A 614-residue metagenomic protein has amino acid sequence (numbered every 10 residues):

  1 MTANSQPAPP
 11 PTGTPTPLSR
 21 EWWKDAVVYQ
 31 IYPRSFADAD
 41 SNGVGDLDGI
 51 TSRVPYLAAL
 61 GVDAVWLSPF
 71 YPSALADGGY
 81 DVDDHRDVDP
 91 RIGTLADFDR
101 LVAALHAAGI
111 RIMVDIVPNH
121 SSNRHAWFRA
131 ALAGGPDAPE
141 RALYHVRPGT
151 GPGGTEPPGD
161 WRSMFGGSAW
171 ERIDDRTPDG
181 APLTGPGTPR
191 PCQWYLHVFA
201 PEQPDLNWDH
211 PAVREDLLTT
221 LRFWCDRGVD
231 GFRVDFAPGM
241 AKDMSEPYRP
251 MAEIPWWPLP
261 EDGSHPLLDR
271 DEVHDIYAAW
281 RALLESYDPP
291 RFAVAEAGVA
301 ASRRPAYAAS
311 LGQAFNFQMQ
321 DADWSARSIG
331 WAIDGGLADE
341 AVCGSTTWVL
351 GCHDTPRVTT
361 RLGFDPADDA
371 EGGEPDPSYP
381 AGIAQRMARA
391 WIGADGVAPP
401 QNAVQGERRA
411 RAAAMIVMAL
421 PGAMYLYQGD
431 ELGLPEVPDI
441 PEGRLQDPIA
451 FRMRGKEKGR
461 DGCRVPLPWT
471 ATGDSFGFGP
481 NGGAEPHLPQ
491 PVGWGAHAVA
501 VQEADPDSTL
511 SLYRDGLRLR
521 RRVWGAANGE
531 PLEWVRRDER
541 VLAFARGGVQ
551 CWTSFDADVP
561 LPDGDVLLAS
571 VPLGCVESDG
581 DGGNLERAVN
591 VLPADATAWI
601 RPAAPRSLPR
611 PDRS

Functional and structural regions predicted by a protein language model:
T2-D563, S570-S614: Active-site and adjacent substrate-binding regions of carbohydrate-active enzymes
